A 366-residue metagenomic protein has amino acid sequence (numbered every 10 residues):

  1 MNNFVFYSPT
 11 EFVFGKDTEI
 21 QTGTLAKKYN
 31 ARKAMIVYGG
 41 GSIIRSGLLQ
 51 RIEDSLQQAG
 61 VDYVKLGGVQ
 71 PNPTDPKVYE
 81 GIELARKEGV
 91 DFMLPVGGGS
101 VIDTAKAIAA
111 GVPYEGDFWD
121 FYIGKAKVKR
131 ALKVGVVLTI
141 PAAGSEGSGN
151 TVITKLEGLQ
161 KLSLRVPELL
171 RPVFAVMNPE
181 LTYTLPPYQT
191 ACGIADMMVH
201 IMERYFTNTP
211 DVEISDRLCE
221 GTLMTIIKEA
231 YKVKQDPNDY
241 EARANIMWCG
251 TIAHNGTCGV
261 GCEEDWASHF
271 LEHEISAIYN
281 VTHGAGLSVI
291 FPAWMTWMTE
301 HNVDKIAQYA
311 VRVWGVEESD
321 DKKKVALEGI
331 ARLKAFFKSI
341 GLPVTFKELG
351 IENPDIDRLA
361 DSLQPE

Functional and structural regions predicted by a protein language model:
M1-F92, F346-K347: ATP/NTP phosphate-donor binding region
R51-I52, E80-I82, V101-E115, G147-S148: Short Gly/Thr/Asp-enriched flexible loops that form oxyanion-binding sites at enzyme active sites
V69-P73, S100, I108-V112, K125 (+3 more regions): Acidic, glycine-rich active-site loops and adjacent beta-strand->loop/helix elements that engage anionic groups
V90-I108, T139-S145, I278-V281: Glycine/serine-rich anion-binding loops at beta->alpha junctions that coordinate negatively charged ligand groups
P113-D211, Q308: A glycine/threonine-rich phosphate-anchoring loop and its flanking beta-alpha core in nucleotide/phosphate-binding
L169, I306, V313-E366: C-terminal charged capping/lid subdomain of soluble metabolic enzymes
R204, N208-R332: Active-site segments that bind and position negatively charged phosphate/pyrophosphate groups
